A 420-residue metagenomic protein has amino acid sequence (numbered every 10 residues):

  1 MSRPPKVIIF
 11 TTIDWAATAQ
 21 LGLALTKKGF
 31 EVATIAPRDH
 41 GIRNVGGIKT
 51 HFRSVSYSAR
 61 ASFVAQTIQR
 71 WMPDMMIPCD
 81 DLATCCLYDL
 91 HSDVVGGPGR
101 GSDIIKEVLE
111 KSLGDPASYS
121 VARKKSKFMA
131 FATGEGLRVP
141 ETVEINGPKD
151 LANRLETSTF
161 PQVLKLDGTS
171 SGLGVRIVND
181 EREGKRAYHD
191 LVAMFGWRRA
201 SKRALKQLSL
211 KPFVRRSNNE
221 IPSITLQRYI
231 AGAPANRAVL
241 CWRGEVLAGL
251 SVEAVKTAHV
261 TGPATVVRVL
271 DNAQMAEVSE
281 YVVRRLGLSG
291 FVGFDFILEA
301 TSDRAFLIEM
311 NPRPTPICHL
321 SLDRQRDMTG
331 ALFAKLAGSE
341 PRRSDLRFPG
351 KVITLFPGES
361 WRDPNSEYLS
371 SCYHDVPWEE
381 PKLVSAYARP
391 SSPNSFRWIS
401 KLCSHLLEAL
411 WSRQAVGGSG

Functional and structural regions predicted by a protein language model:
M1-G114, K149, L407, W411-G418: ATP-binding N-terminal substructure of ATP-dependent carboxylate-amine bond-forming enzymes
G101-G174, M194-F213: A conserved helix-loop-beta module that forms one wall/lid of the active-site cleft in ATP-utilizing catalytic domains
I145, V175-D180, L240-W242, V269: Short beta-strand-to-turn element immediately C-terminal to the catalytic PLP-Schiff-base lysine in fold type I
G172, V255-V267, N311-Q325: Glycine-rich phosphate/pyrophosphate-binding beta-alpha loops
Y188-H189, A193-K256, V269-E280, L298 (+1 more regions): Phosphate-binding site of ATP-dependent enzymes
V260-G262, L270-F294: Oxyanion-binding "anion nests"
V283-H319: Conserved metal-phosphate-binding beta-hairpin within the catalytic cores of diverse ATP-dependent phosphoryl-transfer
G330-G420: Peripheral (often C-terminal) accessory segments that flank ATP-dependent C-N-forming ligase machineries
